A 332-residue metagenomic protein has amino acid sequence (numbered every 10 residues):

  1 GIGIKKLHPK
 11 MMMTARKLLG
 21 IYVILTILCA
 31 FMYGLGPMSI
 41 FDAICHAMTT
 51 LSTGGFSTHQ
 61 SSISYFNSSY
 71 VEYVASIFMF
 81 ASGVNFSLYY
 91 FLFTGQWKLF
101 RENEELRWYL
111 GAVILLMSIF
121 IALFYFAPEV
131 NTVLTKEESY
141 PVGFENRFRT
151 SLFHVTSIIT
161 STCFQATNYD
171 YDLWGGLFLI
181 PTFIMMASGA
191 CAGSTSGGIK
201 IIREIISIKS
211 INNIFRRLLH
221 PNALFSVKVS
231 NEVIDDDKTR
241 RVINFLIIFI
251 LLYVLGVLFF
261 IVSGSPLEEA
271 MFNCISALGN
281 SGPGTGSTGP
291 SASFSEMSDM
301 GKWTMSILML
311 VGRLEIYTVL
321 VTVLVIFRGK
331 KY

Functional and structural regions predicted by a protein language model:
G1-Y332: Membrane-proximal intracellular helices of multi-pass ion channels
